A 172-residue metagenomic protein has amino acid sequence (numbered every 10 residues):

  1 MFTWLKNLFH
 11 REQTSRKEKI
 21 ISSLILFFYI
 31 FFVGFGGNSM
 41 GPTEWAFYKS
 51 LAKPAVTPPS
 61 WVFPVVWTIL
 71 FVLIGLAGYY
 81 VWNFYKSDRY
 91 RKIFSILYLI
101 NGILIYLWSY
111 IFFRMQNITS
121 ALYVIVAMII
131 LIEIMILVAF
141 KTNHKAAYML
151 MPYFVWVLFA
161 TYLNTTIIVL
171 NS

Functional and structural regions predicted by a protein language model:
M1-R16: Short, Lys/Arg-rich, polar N-terminal cytosolic tail immediately upstream of the first transmembrane signal-anchor
Q13-E18, W82-K92, F140-Y148: Membrane-interface helix-boundary motifs at transmembrane edges
I30-W45: Alpha-helical transmembrane segments of multi-pass membrane proteins
P42-V56, N171: Membrane-interface helix termini and inter-helical loops of multi-pass transporters
A52-A55, Q116-A127, Y148-L150: Non-cytosolic membrane-interface motifs at loop->transmembrane helix junctions
A55-V72: Interfacial helix-start motif at the membrane-water boundary
W108-T119, K141, I167-S172: Membrane-interface helix caps and helix-loop-helix hairpins in membrane proteins
V138-S172: Terminal transmembrane helical module of multi-pass membrane proteins
